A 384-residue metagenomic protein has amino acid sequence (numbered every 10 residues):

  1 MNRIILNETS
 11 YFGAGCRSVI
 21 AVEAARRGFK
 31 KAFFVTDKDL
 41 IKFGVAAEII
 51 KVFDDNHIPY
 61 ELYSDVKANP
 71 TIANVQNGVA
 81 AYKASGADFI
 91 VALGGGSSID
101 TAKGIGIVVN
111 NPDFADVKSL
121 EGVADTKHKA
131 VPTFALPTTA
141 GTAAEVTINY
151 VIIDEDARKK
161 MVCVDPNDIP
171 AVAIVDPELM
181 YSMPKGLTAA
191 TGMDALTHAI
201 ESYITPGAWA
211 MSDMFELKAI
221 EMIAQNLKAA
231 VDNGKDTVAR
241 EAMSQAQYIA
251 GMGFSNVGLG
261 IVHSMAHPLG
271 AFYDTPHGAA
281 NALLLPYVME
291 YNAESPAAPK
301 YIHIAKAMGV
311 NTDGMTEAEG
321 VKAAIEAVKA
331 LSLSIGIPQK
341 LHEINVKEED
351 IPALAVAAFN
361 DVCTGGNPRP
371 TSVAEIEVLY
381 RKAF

Functional and structural regions predicted by a protein language model:
M1-Y63: An N-terminal, well-structured beta->alpha segment
I41-F114, A229-R240: N-terminal small/polar loop signature for handling phosphorylated ligands or for N-terminal nucleophile
A73-P177: Glycine/threonine-rich beta-strand-loop-alpha-helix active-site module that forms ligand/phosphate-binding
G141, Y248-N281, D361-G366: Glycine-rich phosphate/pyrophosphate-binding beta-alpha loops
N149-V257: Carboxylate- and glycine-rich phosphate/diphosphate-binding segment that chelates Mg2+/Mn2+
F272-D350: Gly/Pro-rich interdomain helix-loop hinge
K347-F384: Short, amphipathic C-terminal "tail helix"
